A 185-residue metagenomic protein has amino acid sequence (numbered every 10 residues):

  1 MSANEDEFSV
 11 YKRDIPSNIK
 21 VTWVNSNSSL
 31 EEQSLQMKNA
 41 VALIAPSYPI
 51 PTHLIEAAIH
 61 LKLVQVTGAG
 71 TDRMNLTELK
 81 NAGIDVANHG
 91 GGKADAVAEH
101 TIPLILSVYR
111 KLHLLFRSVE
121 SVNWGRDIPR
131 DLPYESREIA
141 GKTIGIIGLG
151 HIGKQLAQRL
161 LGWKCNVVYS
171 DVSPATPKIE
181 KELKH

Functional and structural regions predicted by a protein language model:
M1-A42: N-terminal glycine-/charge-rich "phosphate-binding" loop or analogous flexible N-terminal tail
T22-S28, I44-S47, V122-R130, K181-H185: Short gly/ser/thr-rich secondary-structure transition/capping motifs
Q36-K38, I55-A58, I139: A short, aliphatic-rich alpha-helical micro-motif
P49-L61, L76-E78: Rossmann-fold NAD(P) dinucleotide-binding segment
H60-M74: ADP-ribose/adenylate-binding Rossmann-like module
D72-I84: Rossmann-fold NAD(P)-binding glycine/threonine-rich loop
I84, G90-T143, P177: Phosphate-binding beta-alpha-beta segment of Rossmann-like dinucleotide-binding domains, i.e., the NAD(P)
D131-H185: Rossmann-like dinucleotide/phosphate-binding beta-alpha-beta segment
